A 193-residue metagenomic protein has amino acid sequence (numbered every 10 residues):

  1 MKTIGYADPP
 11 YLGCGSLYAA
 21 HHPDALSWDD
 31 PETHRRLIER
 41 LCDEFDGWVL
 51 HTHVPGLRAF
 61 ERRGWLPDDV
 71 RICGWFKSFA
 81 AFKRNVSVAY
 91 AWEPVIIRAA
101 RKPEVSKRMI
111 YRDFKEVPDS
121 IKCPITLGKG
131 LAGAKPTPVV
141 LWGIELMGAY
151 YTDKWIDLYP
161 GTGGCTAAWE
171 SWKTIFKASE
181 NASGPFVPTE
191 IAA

Functional and structural regions predicted by a protein language model:
M1-A193: Class I S-adenosyl-L-methionine-dependent methyltransferase catalytic core
